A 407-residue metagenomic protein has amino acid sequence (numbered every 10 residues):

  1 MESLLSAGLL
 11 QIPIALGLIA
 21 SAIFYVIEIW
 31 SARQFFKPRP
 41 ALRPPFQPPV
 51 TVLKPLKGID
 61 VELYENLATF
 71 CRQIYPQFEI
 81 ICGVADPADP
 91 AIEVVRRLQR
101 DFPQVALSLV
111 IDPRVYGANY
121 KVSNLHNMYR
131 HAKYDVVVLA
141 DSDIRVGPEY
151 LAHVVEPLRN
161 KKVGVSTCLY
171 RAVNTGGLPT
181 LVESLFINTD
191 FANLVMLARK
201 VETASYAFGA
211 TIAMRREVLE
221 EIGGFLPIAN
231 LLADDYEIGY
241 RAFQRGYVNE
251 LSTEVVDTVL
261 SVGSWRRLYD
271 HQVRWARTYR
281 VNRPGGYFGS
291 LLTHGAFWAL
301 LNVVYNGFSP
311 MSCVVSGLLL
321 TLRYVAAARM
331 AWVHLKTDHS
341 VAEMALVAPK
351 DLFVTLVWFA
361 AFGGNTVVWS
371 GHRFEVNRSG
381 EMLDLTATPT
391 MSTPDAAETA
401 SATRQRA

Functional and structural regions predicted by a protein language model:
M1-F46, L181-L185, A327: N-terminal membrane-anchoring/stem segments of glycan-assembly enzymes
I19-I23, W30, P44, S290-V368: Membrane-embedded multi-pass helical conduit in multi-pass membrane proteins, especially envelope-biosynthetic
P48-T51, E79, E237: Cell-envelope/extracellular polymer assembly enzymes that use nucleotide-activated donors
L67-Y116: Acidic donor-binding segment of Leloir-type glycosyltransferases
P90, A140-P157: Acidic donor-binding/catalytic loop of UDP-sugar-dependent glycosyltransferases, especially processive GT2
L125, V137: Short aromatic/hydrophobic "clamp" motif used to bind/position activated sugar donors
K133-D135, F208-I222: Conserved nucleotide-sugar donor-binding and metal-coordinating catalytic region shared by glycosyltransferases
L158-F191, E217-E220, F225-Y287, S379-D384: Catalytic donor/gating beta->alpha subdomain of glycosyltransferases that bind UDP-sugars
